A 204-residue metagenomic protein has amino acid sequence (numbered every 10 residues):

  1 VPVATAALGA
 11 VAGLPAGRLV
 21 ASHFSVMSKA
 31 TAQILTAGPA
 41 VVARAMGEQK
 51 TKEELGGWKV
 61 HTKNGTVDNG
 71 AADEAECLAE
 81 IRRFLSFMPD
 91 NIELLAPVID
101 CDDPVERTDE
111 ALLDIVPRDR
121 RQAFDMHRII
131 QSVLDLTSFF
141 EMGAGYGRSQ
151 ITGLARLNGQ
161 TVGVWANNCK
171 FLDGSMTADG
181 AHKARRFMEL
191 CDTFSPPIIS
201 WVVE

Functional and structural regions predicted by a protein language model:
V1-E93, P196, E204: Conserved catalytic cores of soluble enzyme domains, especially glycine-rich substrate-binding beta-alpha loops
A21, V26-M27, I115-F124, A155-L157: Short low-complexity stretches enriched in small and charged residues
T31-Q33, G38-P39, A43, K52 (+6 more regions): Generic secondary-structure boundary/loop-capping signal
G38-P39, W58-G65, P104-L113, G163-N168 (+1 more regions): Short acidic (Asp/Glu) and glycine-rich catalytic loops that position anionic groups and cofactors
P39-A40, M46-G47, V60, P117-R121 (+2 more regions): Short capping/connector residues at structural and topological boundaries
D73-I130: Terminal amphipathic helices with adjacent charged low-complexity linkers/tails
R121-E204: Non-catalytic terminal/interface segments that mediate subunit docking, oligomerization, and allosteric communication
